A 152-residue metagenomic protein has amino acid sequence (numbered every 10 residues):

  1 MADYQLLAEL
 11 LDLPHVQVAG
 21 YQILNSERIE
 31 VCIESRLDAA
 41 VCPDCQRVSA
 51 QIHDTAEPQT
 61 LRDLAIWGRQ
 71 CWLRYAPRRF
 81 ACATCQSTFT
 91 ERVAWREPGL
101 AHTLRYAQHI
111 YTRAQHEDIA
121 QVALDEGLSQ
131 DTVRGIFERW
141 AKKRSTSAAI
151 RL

Functional and structural regions predicted by a protein language model:
M1-V93: Short, conserved DNA-binding cores of transcription-related domains
S49, T60-L152: Short, positively charged, Gly/Tyr-enriched micro-motifs that form contact patches at catalytic or ligand/partner
